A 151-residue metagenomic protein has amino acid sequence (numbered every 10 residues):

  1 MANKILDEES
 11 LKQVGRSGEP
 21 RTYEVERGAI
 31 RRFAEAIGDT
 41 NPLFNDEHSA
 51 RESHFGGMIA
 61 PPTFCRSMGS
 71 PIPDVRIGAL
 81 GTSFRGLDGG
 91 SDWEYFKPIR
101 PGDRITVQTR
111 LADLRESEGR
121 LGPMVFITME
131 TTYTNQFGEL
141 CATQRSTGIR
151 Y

Functional and structural regions predicted by a protein language model:
M1-L11, K97-Y151: HotDog/MaoC-like acyl-thioester-processing domains
A2-G90: Hot-dog-fold acyl-thioester-processing enzymes
D88-E94, G148: A beta-strand/beta-hairpin structural motif
